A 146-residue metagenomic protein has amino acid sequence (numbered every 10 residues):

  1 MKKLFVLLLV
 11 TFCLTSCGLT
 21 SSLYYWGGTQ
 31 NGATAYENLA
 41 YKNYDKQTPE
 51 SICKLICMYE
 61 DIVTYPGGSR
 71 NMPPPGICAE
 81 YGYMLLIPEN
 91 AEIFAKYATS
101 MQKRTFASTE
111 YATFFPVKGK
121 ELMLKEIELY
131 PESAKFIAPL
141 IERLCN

Functional and structural regions predicted by a protein language model:
M1-L19: Sec-dependent bacterial lipoprotein signal peptides
C17-C78, L85-F114, L129, C145: N-terminal alpha-helical interaction modules that lie
R70, Y130-I141: Boundary/linker segments of alpha-helical solenoid repeat arrays
I77-E80, F136-I137: The tetratricopeptide repeat
A79-G82, K120-M123: Extracytoplasmic/secreted envelope proteins and their assembly/folding machinery, especially bacterial periplasmic
G119-K120, P131: Secondary-structure-rich domain cores
